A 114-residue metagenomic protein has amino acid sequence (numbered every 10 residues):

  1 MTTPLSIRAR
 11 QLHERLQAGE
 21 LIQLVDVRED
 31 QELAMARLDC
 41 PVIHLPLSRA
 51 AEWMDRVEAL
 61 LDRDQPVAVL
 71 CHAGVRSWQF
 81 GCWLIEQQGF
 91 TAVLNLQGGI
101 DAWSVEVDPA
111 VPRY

Functional and structural regions predicted by a protein language model:
M1-I22, D30-P66, V75-Y114: Rhodanese-like catalytic fold shared by cysteine-dependent sulfurtransferases and DSP/PTP-type phosphatases
L70: Short, surface-exposed ligand- or partner-binding patches at beta-edge/loop junctions that are enriched in aromatics
